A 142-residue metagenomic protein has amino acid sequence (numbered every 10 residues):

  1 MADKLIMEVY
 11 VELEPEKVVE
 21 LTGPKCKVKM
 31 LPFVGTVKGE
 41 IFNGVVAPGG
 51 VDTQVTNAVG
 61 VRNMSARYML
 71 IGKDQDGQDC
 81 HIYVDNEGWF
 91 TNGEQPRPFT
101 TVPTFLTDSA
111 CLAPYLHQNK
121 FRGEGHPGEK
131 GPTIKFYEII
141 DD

Functional and structural regions predicted by a protein language model:
M1-D142: Beta-strand-enriched cores of mature, soluble protein domains
